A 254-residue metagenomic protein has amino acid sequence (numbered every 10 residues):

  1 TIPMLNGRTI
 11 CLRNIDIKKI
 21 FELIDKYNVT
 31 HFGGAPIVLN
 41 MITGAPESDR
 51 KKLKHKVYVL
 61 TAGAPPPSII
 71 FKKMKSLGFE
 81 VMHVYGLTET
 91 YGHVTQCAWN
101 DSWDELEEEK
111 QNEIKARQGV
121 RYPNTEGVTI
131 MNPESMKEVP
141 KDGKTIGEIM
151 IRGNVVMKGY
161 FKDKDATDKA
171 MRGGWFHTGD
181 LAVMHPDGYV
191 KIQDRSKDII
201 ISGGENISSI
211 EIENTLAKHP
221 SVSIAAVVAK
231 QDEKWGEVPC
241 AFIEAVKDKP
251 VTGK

Functional and structural regions predicted by a protein language model:
T1-T30, A45: Conserved AMP-binding/adenylation subdomain of ANL enzymes
I24, F32, G153, K158-G159 (+2 more regions): AMP-binding/adenylate-forming catalytic core of the ANL superfamily
E47, L87-A116, N124-G127, M131-S135 (+1 more regions): Active-site loops of AMP-binding adenylate-forming
H55, N124, S221-I224: Glycine-centered tight turns that cap/initiate beta-strands
Y58-E80, T90-H93, C97-A98, P123-N124: Short gly/Ser/Thr-rich phosphate-binding loop of adenylate-forming enzymes
G63, G86, G119, D180 (+1 more regions): Active-site glycine-centered loops adjacent to acidic/histidine catalytic or metal-binding residues that shape
N112-Y122, P140, A170-G174: Short Gly/Pro-enriched turn/cap motifs at secondary-structure boundaries
R121, G127-M150, P186-D187, K249-G253: Conserved beta-loop-beta connector loops within the AMP-binding
